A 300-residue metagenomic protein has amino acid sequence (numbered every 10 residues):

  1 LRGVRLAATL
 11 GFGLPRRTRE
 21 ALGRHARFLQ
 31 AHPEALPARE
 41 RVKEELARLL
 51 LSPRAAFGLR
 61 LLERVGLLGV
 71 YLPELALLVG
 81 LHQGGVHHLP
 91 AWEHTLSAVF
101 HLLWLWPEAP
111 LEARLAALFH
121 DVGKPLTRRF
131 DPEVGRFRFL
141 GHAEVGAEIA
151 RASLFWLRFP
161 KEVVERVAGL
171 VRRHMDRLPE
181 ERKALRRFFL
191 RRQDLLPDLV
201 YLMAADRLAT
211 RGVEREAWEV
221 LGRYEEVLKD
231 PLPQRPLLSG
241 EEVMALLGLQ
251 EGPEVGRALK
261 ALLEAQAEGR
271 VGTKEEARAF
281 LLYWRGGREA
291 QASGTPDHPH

Functional and structural regions predicted by a protein language model:
L1-R114, L118, V122-G141, V145-R158 (+4 more regions): Glycine- and charge-enriched loop/helix tracts that form the active or gating conduit in phosphate/cation-handling
R2-G11, A152, A209-H300: Charged substrate- and nucleic-acid-binding regions of tRNA-handling and nucleotidyl-transfer enzymes, centered on
L22-L36, G141-H142, R172-L178, R223-P231 (+1 more regions): Short, mixed-charge aromatic SLiMs
L81-H87, F159-R215, K229: Histidine/acidic-rich helix-loop-helix segments that form or flank divalent-metal centers in metalloenzyme catalytic
A91, T95-L96, L170-L190, P236-A245 (+2 more regions): Generic detector of solvent-exposed, compositionally biased contiguous segments
P110-R114, D194-L202, W218, P233-G240 (+1 more regions): Active-site lining segments that contact anionic ligands and/or coordinate catalytic metals
A116-H120, E144, E148, A152 (+5 more regions): Feature representing long, continuous alpha-helical segments
